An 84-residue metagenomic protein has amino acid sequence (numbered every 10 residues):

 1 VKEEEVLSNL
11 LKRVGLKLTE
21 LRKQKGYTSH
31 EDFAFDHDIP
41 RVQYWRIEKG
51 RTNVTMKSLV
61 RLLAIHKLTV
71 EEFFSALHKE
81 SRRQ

Functional and structural regions predicted by a protein language model:
V1-K25: A short, Lys/Arg-rich alpha-helix, primarily the initiator
V1-S8, A64, F74-Q84: Short, charged recognition helix plus adjacent turn of helix-turn-helix-like nucleic-acid-binding domains
T19, E31, V60: Residues within the helices of the helix-turn-helix
R22, A34, L63: The alpha-helix within a helix-turn-helix
G26-R46: Short alpha-helical DNA-recognition segment
V42-W45, T52, E71: Key DNA-contact positions within bacterial/archaeal DNA-binding proteins
T55-E72: DNA major-groove recognition helix of helix-turn-helix/homeodomain DNA-binding modules
